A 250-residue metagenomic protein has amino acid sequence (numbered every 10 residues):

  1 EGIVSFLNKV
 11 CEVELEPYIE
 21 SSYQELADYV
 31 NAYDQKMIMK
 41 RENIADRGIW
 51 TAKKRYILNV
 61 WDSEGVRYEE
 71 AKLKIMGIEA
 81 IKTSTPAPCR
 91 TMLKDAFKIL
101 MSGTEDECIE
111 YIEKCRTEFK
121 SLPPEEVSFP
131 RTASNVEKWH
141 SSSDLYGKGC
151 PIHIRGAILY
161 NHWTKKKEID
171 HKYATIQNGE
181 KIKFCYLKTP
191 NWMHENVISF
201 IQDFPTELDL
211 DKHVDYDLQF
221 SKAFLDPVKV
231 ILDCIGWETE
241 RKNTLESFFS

Functional and structural regions predicted by a protein language model:
E1-S250: DNA-dependent DNA polymerase catalytic subunits
